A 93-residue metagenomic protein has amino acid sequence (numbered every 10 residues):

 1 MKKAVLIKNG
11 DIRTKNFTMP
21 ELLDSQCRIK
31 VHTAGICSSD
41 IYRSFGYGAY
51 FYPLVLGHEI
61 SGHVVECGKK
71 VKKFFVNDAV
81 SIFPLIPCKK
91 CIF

Functional and structural regions predicted by a protein language model:
M1-K2: Extreme N-terminal starter segment of soluble prokaryotic enzymes
N9-K15, F45-G46: Short gly/ser/thr-rich secondary-structure transition/capping motifs
P20-A34, Y47-I92: Glycine-rich beta-strand-centered segment in the early N-terminal region that forms part of a ligand/cofactor-binding
S39-R43: Cytochrome P450 core scaffold surrounding the K-helix E-X-X-R motif and the conserved "meander" helix-loop region
